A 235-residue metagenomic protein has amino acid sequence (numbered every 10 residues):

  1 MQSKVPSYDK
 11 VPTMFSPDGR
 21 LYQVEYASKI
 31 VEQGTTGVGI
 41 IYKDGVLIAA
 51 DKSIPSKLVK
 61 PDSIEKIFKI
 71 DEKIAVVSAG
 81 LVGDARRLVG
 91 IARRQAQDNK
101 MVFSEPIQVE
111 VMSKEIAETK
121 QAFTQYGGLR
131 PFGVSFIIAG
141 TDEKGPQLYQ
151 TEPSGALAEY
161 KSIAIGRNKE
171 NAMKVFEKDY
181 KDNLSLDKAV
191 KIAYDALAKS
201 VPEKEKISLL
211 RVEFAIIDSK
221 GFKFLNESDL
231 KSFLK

Functional and structural regions predicted by a protein language model:
M1-K235: Long, low-complexity N-terminal extensions
